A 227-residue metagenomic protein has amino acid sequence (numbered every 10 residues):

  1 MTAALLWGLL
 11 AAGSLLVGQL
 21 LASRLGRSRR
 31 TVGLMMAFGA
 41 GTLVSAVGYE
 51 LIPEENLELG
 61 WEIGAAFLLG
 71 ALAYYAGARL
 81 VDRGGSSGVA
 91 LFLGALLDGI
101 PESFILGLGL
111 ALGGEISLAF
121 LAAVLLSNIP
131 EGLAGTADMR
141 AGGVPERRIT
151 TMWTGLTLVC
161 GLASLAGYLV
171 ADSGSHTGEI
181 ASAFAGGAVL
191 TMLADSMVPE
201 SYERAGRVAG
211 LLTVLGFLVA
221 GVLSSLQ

Functional and structural regions predicted by a protein language model:
M1-Q227: Intrinsically disordered, metal-sensing/regulatory segments
